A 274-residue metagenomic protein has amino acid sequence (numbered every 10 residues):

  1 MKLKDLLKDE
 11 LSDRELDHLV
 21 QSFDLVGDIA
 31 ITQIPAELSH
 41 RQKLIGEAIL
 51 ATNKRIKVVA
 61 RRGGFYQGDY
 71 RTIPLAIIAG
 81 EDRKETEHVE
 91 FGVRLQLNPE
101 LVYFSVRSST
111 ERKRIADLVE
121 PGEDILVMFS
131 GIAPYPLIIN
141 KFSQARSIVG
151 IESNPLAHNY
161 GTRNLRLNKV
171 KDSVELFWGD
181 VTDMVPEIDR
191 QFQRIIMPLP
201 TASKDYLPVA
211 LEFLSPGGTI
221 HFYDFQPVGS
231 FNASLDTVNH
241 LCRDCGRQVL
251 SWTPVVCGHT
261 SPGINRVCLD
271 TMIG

Functional and structural regions predicted by a protein language model:
M1-G274: SAM-dependent transferase fold signal centered on methyltransferase-like domains, encompassing both Class I
